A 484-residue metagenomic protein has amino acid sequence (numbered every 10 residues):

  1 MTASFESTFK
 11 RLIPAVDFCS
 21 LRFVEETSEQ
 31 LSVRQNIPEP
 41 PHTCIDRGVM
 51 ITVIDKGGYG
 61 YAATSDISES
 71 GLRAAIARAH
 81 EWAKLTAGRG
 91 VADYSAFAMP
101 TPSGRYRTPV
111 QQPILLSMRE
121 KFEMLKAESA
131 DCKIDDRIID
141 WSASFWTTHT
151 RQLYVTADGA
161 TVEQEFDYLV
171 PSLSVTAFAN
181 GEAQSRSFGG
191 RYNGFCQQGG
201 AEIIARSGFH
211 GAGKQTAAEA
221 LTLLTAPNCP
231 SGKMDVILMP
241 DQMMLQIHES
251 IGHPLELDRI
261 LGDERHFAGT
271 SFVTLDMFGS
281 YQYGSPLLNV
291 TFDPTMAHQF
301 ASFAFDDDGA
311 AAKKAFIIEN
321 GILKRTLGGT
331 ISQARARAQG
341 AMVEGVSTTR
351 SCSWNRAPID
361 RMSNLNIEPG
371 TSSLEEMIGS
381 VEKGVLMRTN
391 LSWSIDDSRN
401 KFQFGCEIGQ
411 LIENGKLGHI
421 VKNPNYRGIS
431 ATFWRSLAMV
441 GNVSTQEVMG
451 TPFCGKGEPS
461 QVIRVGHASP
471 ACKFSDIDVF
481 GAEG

Functional and structural regions predicted by a protein language model:
E6-K10, V16-E29, A74-E165, G199-D241 (+1 more regions): Acidic low-complexity segments
D17-V49, I138-V162, S380-C406: Structured beta-strand/loop patches that form or line metal/cofactor-binding pockets in enzymes
R22-R34, A96-T101, S144-R151, C229-M243 (+5 more regions): A glycine-rich phosphate-binding loop feature that marks nucleotide/adenosyl-phosphate handling sites
E29-K84: N-terminal alpha-helical targeting/anchoring segments
L31-N36, H149-D167, A183-R191, L245-G252 (+5 more regions): Short acidic, glycine/serine/threonine-rich loops at helix termini
T43-D55, E163-G194, F316-E319, C406-N414: Short beta-strand elements
A62, I67-A92, F166-R259, K324-R325 (+1 more regions): Internal alpha/beta scaffold segment
R105, H266-G484: Dual-mode signal for accessory low-complexity, basic/Gly-rich regions
